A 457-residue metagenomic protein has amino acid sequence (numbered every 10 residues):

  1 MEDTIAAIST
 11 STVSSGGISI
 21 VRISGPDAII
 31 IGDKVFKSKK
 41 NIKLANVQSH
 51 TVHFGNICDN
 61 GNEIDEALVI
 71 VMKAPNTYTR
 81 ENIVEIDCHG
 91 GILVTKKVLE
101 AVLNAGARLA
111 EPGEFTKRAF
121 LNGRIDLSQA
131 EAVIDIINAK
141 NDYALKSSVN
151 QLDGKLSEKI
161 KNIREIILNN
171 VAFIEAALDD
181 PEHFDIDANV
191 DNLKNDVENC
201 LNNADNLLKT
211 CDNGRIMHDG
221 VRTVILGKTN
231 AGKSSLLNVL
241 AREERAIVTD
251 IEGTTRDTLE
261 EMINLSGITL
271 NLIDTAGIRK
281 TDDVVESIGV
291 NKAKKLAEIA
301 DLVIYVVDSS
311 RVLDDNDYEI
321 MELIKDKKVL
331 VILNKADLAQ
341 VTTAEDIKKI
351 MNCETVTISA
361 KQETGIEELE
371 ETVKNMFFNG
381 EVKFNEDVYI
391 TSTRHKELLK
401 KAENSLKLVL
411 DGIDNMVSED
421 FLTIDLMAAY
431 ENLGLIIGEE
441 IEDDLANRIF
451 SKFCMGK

Functional and structural regions predicted by a protein language model:
M1-K146, N150, G154, L330: A glycine-rich (often HGG/GG-containing) alpha/beta subdomain
D3-S9, D142-N264, T281-D283, L313-K457: C-terminal-of-GTPase-core extension/linker across diverse P-loop GTPases
V13, N62, N76, M217 (+4 more regions): Conserved catalytic network of the ASCE P-loop NTPase/AAA+ motor domain
S14, G25-D27, K73-T77, G91-L93 (+6 more regions): Conserved nucleotide-binding/hydrolysis micro-motifs of P-loop NTPases
G16-G17, H50-V52, I299-V303, D326-V329 (+1 more regions): Short glycine-/polar-rich loops that comprise or flank the Walker A/P-loop and associated switch/sensor motifs
H53-D65, V69-K73, G253-T281, I299-L302: Switch I (G2) and immediately adjacent beta-strands of P-loop GTPase domains
L272, V306, I332: Generic enzyme active-site microenvironment
E286-S310: Inter-motif core of Ras-like GTPase G domains
